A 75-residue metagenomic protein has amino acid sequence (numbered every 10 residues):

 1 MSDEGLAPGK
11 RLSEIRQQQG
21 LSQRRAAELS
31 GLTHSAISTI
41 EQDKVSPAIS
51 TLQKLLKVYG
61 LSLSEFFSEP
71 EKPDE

Functional and structural regions predicted by a protein language model:
M1-Q18: A short, Lys/Arg-rich alpha-helix, primarily the initiator
K10, G20-L21, L32, P47-S50: Residue-level signal for the short linker/turn that defines the boundary of a DNA-recognition helix
E14, R25-E28, K44, K54: Alpha-helical residues within helix-turn-helix
G20-T39: Short alpha-helical DNA-recognition segment
A36, D43-P47: N-terminal helix-turn-helix DNA-binding module of bacterial transcription factors
S50-E65: DNA major-groove recognition helix of helix-turn-helix/homeodomain DNA-binding modules
S68-E75: Short, charged recognition helix plus adjacent turn of helix-turn-helix-like nucleic-acid-binding domains
